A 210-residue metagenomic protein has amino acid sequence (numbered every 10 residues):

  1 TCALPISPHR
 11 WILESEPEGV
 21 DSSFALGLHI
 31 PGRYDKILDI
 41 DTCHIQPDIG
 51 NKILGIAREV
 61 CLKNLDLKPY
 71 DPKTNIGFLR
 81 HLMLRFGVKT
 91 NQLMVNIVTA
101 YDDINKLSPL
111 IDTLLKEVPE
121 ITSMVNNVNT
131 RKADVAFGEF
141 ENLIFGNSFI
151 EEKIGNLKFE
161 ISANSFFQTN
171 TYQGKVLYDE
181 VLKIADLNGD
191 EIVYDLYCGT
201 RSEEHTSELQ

Functional and structural regions predicted by a protein language model:
T1-S207: Accessory RNA-recognition modules of RNA-modification enzymes
